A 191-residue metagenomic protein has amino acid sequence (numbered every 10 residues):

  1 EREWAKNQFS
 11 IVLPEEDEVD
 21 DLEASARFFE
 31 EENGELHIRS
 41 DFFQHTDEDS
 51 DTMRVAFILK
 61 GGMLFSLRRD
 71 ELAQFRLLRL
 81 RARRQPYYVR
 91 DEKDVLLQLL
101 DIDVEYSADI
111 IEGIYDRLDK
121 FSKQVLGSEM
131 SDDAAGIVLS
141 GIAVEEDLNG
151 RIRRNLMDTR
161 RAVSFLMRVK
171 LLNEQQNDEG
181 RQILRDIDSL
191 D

Functional and structural regions predicted by a protein language model:
E1-R185, S189: Peripheral, non-transmembrane regulatory/ligand-interaction domains of membrane transport proteins
